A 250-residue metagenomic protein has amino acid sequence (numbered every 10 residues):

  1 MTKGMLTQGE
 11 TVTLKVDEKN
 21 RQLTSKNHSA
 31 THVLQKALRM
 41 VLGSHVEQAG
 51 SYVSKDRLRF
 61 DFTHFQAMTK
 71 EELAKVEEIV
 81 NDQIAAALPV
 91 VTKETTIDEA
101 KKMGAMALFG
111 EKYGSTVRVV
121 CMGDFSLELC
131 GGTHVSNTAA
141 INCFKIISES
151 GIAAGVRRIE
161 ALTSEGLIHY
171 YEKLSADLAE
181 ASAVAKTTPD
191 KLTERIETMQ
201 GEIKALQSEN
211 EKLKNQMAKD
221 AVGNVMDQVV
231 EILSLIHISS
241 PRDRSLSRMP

Functional and structural regions predicted by a protein language model:
M1-L14: Conserved nucleotide-binding/hydrolysis modules and their immediate coupling elements across P-loop/ASCE NTPase motors
L14-N20, R57-Q66, A161, L233-L235 (+1 more regions): Short, hydrophobic beta-strand segments
N20-K26: Short pre-active-site segment immediately N-terminal to the catalytic Zn-binding motif
K26-R39, L129-N137: Histidine-centered catalytic micro-motifs
A37-G50: Active-site palm subdomain of RNA-directed nucleic acid polymerases
H45, K55, F62-I152: Non-catalytic interaction/regulatory segments
H45, K55, T138-S239: Terminal appendage regions of diverse proteins
I236-H237, P241-P250: Single conserved hydrophobic/aromatic residue that forms the stacking wall/gate of nucleotide- or nucleobase-binding
